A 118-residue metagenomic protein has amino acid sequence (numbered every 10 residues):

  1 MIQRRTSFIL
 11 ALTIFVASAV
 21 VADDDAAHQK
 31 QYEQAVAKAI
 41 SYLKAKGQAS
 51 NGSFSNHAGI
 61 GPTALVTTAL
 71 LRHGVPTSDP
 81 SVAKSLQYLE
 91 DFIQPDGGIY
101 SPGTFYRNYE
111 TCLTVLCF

Functional and structural regions predicted by a protein language model:
I2-Q3, S18-F118: Preference for long, amphipathic alpha-helical scaffolds in soluble/luminal domains and all-alpha bundles
S7-A17: Bacterial N-terminal signal peptides
